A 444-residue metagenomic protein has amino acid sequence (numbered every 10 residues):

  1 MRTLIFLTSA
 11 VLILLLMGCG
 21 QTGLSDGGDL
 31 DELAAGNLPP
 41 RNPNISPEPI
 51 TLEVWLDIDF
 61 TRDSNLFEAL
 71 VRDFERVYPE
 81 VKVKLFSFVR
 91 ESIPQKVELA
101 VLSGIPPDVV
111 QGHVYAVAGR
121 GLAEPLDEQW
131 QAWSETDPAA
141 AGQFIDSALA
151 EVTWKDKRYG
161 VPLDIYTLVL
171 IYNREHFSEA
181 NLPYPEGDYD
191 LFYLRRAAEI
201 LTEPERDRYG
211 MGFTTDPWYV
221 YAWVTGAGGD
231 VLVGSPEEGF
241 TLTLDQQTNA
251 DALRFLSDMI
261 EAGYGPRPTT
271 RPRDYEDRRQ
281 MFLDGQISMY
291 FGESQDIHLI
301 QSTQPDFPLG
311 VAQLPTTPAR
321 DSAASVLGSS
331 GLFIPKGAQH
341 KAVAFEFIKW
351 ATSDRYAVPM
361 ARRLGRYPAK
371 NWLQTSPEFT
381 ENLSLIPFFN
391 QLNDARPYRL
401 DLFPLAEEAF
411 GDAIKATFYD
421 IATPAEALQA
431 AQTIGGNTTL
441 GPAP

Functional and structural regions predicted by a protein language model:
L33-N42, V114-T167, F192, G310-A312 (+1 more regions): Hinge/lid segment of periplasmic solute-binding proteins
N42-I45, D127-F144, G187, D230-D251 (+2 more regions): Short, solvent-exposed loop/beta-turn-alpha elements that line the ligand-binding surface or hinge of extracytoplasmic
A69, D73-Q143, E179-N181, M281 (+3 more regions): Extracytoplasmic "Venus flytrap"/periplasmic binding protein-like
R72, R76, K82, A180 (+6 more regions): Extracytoplasmic/periplasmic substrate-recognition and gating elements
L99, D108, T136-H176, Y209-G210 (+2 more regions): A structural signal for short loop-to-beta-strand junctions that line the ligand-binding cleft of periplasmic/secreted
T153, V326, L364-Y367, Q374 (+1 more regions): C-terminal capping/gating helix-and-loop segments adjacent to ligand/active sites or protein-protein/ligand interfaces
W154-L163, L168, F192-D245, I287: Extracytoplasmic/periplasmic solute-binding protein
A198-I200, E238-R271, L314: Glycine-centered hinge/linker elements that transmit conformational signals in sensory and ligand-binding systems
